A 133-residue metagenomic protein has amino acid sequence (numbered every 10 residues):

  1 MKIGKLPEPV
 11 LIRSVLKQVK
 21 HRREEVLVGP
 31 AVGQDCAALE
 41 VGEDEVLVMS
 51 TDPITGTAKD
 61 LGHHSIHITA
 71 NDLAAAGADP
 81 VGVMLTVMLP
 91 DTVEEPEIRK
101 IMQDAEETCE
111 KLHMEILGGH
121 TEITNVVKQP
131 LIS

Functional and structural regions predicted by a protein language model:
M1-T57, A76, L85-M88, Q103-L117: Extreme N-terminal cap/leader segments of soluble proteins
D60-S133: A glycine-rich phosphate/pyrophosphate-binding beta-strand-loop-alpha-helix module
